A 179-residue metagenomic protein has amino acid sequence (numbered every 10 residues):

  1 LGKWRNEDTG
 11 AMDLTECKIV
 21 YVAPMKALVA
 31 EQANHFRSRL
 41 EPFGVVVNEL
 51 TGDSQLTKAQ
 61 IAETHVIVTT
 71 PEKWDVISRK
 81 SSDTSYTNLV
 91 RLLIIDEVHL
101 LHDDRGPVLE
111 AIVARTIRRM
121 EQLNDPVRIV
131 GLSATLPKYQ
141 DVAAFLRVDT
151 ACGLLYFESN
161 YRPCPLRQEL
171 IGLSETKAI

Functional and structural regions predicted by a protein language model:
L1-A178: Conserved P-loop/Walker A NTP-binding site and adjacent catalytic elements of P-loop NTPases
